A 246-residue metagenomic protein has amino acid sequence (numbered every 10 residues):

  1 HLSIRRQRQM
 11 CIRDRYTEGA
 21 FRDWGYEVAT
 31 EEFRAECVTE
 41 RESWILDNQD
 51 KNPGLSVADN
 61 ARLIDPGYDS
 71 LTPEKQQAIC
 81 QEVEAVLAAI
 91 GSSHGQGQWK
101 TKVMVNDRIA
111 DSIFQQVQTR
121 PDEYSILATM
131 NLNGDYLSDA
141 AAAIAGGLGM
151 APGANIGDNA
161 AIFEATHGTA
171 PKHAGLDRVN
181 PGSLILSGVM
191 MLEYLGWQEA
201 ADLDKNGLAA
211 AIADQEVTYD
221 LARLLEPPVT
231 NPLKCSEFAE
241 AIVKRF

Functional and structural regions predicted by a protein language model:
H1-R8, I12: Single conserved hydrophobic/aromatic residue that forms the stacking wall/gate of nucleotide- or nucleobase-binding
Q9, R41-W44, M104-R108, A201-G207: Beta-strand segments within the central parallel beta-sheet cores of soluble alpha/beta enzyme folds
R13-E31: Carboxylate- and glycine-rich phosphate/diphosphate-binding segment that chelates Mg2+/Mn2+
D14-G19, V103-D107, I126-L127, D177-R178 (+2 more regions): Hydrophobic alpha-helical scaffolding
Y26, T30-S70: Internal, charge-rich low-complexity segments
N52-N159: Glycine-rich phosphate-binding loop
W99-K100, Q116-E216: Glycine-rich phosphate/nucleotide-binding loop
A209-F246: Glycine-rich phosphate/pyrophosphate-binding loop and the adjoining helix
